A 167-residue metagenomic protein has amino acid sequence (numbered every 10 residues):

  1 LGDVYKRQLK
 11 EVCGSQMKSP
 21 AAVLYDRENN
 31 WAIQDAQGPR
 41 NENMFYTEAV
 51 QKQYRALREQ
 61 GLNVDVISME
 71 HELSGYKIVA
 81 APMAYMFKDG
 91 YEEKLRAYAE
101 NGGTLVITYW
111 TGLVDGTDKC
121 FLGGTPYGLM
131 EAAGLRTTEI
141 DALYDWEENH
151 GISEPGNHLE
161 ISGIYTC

Functional and structural regions predicted by a protein language model:
L1-C167: Carbohydrate-binding surfaces of carbohydrate-active enzymes
